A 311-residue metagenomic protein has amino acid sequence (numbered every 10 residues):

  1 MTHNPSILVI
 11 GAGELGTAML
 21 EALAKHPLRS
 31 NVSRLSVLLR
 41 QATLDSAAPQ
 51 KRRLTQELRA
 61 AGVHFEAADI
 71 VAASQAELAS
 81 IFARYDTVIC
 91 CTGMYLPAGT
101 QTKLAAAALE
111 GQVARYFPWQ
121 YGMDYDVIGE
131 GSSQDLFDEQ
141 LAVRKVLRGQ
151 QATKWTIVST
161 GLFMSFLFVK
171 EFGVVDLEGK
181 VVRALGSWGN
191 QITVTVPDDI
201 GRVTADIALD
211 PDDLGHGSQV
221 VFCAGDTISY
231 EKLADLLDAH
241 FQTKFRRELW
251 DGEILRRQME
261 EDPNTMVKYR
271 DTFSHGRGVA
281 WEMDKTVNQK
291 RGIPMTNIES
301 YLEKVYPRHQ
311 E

Functional and structural regions predicted by a protein language model:
M1-S6, K25-N31, R52-Q56, A60 (+2 more regions): Eukaryotic N-terminal low-complexity, Ser/Thr- and Lys/Arg-rich leader segments that predominantly function as
T2-Q50, M123-K244, L255-E260: Oxidoreductase cofactor-interface core, primarily capturing Rossmann-like NAD(P)-dependent enzymes
S6, D86-T87, R115: Structural motif
S36, H64-A68, T156, R246-D251: General small-molecule cofactor/ligand-binding pocket signal
L44-G111, D126-I128: NAD(P)H-binding glycine-rich loop region in Rossmannoid oxidoreductase-like domains and their noncatalytic homologs
A79, P197-A205, M295-E303: Short, amphipathic alpha-helical "lid/cap" segments that border enzyme active or binding sites
A114-Q120: Short beta-strand elements of ligand-binding domains
G252-E311: A hydrophobic C-terminal alpha-helical subdomain
